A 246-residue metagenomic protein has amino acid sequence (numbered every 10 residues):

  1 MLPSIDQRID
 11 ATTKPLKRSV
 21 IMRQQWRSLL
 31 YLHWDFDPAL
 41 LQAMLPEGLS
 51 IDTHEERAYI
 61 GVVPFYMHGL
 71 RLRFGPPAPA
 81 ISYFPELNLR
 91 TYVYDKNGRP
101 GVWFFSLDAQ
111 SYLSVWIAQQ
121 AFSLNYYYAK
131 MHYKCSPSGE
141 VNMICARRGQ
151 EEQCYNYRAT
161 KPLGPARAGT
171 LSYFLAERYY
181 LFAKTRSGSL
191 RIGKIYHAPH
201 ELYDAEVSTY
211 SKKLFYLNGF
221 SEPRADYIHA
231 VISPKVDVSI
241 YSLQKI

Functional and structural regions predicted by a protein language model:
M1-R73, L214-L217, S221, D226-I246: Hydrophobic, proline/glycine-rich low-complexity stretches
L29, N88-I246: Internal, well-folded beta-alpha domain core
A58-W103, L107: Extended, compositionally biased
